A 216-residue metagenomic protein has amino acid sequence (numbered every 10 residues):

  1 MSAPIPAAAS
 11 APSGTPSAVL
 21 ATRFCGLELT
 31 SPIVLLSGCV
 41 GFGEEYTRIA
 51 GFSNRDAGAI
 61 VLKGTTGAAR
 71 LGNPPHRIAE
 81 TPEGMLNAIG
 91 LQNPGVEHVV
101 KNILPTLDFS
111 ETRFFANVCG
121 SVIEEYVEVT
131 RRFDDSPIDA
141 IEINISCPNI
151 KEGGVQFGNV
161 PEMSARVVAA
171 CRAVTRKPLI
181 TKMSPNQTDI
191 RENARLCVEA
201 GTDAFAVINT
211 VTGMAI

Functional and structural regions predicted by a protein language model:
M1-F114, C119-S121: N-terminal capping/small domains of soluble enzymes
S121-I216: Alpha/beta enzyme core
